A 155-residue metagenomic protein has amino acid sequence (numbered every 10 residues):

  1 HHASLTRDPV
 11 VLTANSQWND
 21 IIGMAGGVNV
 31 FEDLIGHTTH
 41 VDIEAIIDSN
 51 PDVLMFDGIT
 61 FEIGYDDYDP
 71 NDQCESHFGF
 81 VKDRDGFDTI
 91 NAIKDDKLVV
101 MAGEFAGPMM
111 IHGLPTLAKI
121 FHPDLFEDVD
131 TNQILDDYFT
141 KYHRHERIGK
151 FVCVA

Functional and structural regions predicted by a protein language model:
H1-A155: N-terminal ligand-binding lobe of clamshell/alpha-beta domains
